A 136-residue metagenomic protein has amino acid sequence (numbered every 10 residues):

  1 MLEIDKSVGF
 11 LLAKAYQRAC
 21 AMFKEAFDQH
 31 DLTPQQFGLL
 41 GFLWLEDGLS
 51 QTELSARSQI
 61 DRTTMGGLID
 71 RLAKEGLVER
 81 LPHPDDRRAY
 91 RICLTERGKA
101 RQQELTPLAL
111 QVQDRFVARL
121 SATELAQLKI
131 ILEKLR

Functional and structural regions predicted by a protein language model:
M1-H30, L94, K134-L135: N-terminal leader segment of winged-helix/HTH proteins
L11, F23, T64, V112-F116: Hydrophobic alpha-helical segments typical of transmembrane helices and their membrane-interface/capping positions
L11, R18, G38-G41, A100 (+1 more regions): Pre-recognition alpha-helix immediately N-terminal to the DNA-recognition helix within helix-turn-helix or winged-helix
A13-Y16, G41-L45, T106, E133: Short, locally clustered residues in the helix-turn-helix/winged-helix DNA-binding domain
Q17, A21-T64: N-terminal helix-turn-helix DNA-binding core of bacterial DNA-binding proteins
C20, D70-E133: Charged, amphipathic alpha-helical coiled-coil/dimerization segments
